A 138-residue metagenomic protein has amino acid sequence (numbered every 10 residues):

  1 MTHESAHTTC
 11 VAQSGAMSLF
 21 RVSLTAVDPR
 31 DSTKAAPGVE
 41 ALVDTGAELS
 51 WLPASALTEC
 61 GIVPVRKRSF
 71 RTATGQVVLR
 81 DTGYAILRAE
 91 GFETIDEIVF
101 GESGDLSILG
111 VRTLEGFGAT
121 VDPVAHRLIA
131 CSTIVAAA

Functional and structural regions predicted by a protein language model:
M1-A138: Pepsin/retropepsin-fold aspartyl endopeptidases
